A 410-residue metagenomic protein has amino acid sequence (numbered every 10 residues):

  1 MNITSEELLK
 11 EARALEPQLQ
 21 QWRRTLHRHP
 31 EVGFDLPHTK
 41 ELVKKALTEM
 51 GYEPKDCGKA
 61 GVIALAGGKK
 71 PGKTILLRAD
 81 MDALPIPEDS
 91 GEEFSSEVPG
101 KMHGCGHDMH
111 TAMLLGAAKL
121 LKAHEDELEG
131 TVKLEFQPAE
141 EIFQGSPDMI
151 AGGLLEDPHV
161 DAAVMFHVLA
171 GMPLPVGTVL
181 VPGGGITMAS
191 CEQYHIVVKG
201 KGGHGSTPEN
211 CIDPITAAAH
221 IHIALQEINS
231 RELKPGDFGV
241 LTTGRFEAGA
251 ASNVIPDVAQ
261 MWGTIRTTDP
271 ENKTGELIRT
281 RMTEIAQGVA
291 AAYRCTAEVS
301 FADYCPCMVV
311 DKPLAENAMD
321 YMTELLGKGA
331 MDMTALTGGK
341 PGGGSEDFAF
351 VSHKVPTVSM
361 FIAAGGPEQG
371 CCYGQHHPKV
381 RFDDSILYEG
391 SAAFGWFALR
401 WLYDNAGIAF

Functional and structural regions predicted by a protein language model:
N2, E6-L9, R13-Q20, G33 (+13 more regions): Electropositive phosphate-/nucleotide-binding environments in soluble metabolic enzymes
N2-H103, D108, A112-E129: Acidic/His- and Gly-rich active-site-bordering loop/insert found across diverse amide/peptide-bond hydrolases
L26, A64, L77, H107 (+8 more regions): Divalent metal-coordination and catalytic microenvironments
H27-H29, H103, H107-H110, H167 (+2 more regions): Histidine-centered active-site/metal-ligand motif
L76-R78, P87, Y194-I196, S359-A364: Non-cysteine beta-strand/loop elements that form the S-adenosyl-L-methionine
L84, G91-M102, M109, L121-P256 (+1 more regions): Histidine/acidic-residue-rich, glycine-tolerant segments that coordinate divalent metal ions
A219-F410: Metal-dependent amide/peptide-bond hydrolase catalytic core, centered on the "pita-bread" metallohydrolase fold
